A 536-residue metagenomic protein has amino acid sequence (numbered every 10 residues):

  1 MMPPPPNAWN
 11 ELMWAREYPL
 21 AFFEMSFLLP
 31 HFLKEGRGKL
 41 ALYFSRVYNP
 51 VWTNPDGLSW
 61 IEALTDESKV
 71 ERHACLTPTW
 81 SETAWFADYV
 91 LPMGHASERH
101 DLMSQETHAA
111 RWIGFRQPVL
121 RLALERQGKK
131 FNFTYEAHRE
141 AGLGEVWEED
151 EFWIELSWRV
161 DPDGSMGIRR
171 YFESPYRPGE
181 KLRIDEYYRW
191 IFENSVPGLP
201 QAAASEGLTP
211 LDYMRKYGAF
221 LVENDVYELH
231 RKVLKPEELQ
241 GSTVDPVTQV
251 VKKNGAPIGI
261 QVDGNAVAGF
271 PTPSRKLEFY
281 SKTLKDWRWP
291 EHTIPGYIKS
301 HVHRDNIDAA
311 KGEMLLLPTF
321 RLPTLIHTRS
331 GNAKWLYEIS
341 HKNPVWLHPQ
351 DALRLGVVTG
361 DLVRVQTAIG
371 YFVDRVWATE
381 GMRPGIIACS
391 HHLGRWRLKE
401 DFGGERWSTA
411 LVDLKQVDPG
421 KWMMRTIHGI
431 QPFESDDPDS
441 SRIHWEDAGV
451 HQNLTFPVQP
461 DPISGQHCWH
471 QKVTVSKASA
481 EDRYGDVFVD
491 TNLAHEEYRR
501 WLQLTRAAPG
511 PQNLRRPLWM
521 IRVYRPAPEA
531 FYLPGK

Functional and structural regions predicted by a protein language model:
M1-F86, G94-D101, H108-I113, Y213-L355: Extended redox/cofactor-interaction regions of prokaryotic respiratory oxidoreductases
H31, A74, S104, E140-W147: Alpha-helix capping and helix-loop boundary segments enriched in small/acidic/polar residues
S59, F86-Y89, F152-E155: Alpha-helical scaffold elements adjacent to nucleotide-binding pockets in ATP/GTP-utilizing enzyme cores
V90, L277, Y371-F372: Short, solvent-exposed loop/turn motifs
V90-H95, R99-H100, V365, G385-I386: Short hydrophobic/aromatic-enriched beta-strand-loop microsegments
G114-Q117, G128: Post-signal/leader-peptide non-cytosolic segments of secretory proteins
R121-A204, S330-W346, Q350-K536: Long, contiguous, secondary-structure-rich segments that constitute the structural scaffold of globular domains
F192-Y227: A conserved C-terminal secondary-structure "cap"
